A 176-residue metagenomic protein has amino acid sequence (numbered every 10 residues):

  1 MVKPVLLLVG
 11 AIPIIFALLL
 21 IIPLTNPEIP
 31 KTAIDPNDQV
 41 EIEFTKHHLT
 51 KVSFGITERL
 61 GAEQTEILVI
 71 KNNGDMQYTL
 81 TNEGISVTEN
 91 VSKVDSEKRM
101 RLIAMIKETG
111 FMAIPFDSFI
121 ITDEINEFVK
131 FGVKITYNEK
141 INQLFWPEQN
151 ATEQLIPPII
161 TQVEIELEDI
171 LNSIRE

Functional and structural regions predicted by a protein language model:
V2-R59, F119-E176: Short, well-ordered, aromatic-rich surface patches in folded extracellular/luminal domains
T50-R101: Extracytoplasmic/periplasmic/luminal assembly and interaction segments in envelope/secretory/respiratory proteins
F54, Q64, L102, G110-F111 (+1 more regions): Short flexible/disordered coil segments
E89-T122: Mature extracytoplasmic domains of secretory-pathway proteins
